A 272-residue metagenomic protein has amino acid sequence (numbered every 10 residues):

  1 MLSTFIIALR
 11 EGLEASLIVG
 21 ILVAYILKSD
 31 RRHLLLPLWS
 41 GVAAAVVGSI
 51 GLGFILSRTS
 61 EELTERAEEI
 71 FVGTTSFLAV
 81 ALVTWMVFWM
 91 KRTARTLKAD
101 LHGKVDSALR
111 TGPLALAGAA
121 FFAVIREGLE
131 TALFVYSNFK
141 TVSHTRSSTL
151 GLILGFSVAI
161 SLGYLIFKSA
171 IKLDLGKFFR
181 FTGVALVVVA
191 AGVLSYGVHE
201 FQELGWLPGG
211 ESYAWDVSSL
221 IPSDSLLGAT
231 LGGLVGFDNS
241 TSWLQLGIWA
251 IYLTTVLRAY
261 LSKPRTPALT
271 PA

Functional and structural regions predicted by a protein language model:
M1-A272: Multi-pass alpha-helical transmembrane bundle typical of ion/small-solute transporters and intramembrane aspartyl
